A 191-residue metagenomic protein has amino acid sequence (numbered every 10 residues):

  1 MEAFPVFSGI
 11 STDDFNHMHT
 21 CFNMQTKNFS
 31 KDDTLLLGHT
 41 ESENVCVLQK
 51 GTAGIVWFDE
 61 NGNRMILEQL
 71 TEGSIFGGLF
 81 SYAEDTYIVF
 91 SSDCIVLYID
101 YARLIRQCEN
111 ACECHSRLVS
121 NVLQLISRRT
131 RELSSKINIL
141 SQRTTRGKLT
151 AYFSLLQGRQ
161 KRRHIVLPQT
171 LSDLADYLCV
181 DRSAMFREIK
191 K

Functional and structural regions predicted by a protein language model:
M1-K31, S74-F76, S81: Cyclic nucleotide-binding regulatory module and flanking cytosolic helices
F22, I66-L123: Cyclic-nucleotide recognition modules
D33-S92: Cyclic nucleotide-binding regulatory domains
R117-N138: Long, low-complexity, charged/polar intrinsically disordered regions in eukaryotic proteins
L118, S141, T145-K148, Y152 (+1 more regions): N-terminal positioning helix adjacent to the helix-turn-helix/winged-helix DNA-binding module
L133-T145, R159-V166: Short, Lys/Arg-enriched, Trp-marked, Pro/Gly-tolerant hinge/linker segments that flank
K148, L156-K191: Phosphate-/nucleic-acid-contacting segments
